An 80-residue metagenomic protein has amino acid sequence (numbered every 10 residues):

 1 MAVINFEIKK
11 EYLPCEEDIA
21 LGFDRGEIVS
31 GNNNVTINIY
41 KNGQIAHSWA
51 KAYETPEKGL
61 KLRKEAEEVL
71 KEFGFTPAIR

Functional and structural regions predicted by a protein language model:
M1, N34, G74-P77: A detector of low-complexity, intrinsically disordered, Ser/Thr/Gly/Pro/Ala-rich segments
M1-G22: Negatively charged, low-complexity tracts enriched in Asp/Glu with abundant Ser/Thr
I8, R25, F75-P77: Generic detector of N-terminal low-structure segments
L13, I39, R63-K64: Alpha-helical interaction segments
D18-L60: Acidic, low-complexity, intrinsically disordered interaction modules
S48-R80: Mixed-charge, Lys/Arg-enriched low-complexity segments
